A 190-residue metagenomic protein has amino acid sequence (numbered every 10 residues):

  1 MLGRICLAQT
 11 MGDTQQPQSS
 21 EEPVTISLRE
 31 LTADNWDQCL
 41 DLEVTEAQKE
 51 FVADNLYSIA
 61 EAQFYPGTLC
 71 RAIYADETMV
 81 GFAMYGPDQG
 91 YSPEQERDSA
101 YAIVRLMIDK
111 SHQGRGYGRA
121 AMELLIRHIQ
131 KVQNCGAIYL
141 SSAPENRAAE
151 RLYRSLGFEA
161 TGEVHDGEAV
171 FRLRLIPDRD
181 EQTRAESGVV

Functional and structural regions predicted by a protein language model:
L2-D34, D178-V190: Conserved N-terminal entry element of GNAT/NAT acetyltransferase domains
T25-I26, E30-S111, L124, H128-V132 (+1 more regions): Acetyl-CoA-dependent GNAT
D109-S111, R115, P144-E145: Active-site acidic-Proline motif in GNAT/NAT acetyltransferases
G114-R127, R151-S155: Conserved acetyl-CoA-binding loop-helix of GNAT-fold acetyltransferases
R115, V132-G136: Short coil/turn segments at alpha/beta junctions that flank glycine-rich nucleotide-binding fingerprints
C135-E150, R154-V190: C-terminal "cap" of GNAT-fold acetyltransferases
